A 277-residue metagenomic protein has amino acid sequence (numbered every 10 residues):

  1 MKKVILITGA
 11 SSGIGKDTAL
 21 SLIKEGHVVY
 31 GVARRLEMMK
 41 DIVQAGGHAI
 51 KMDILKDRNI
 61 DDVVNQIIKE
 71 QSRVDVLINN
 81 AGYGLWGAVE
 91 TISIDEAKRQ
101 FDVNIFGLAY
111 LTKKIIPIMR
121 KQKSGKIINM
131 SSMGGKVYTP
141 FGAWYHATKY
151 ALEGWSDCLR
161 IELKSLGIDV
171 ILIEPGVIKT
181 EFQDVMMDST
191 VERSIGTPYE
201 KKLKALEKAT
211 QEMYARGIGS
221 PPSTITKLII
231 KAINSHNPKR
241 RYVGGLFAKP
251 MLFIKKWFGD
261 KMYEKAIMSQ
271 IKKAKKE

Functional and structural regions predicted by a protein language model:
S11-S12: Conserved glycine-rich cofactor-binding loop
Q44-R58: Rossmann-fold cofactor-recognition segment
Q66-N79, L85: A glycine-rich helix->loop->beta "capping" turn within Rossmann-like NAD(P)(H)-dependent oxidoreductase domains
A88-V89, E96-K98: Substrate-binding pocket helix/loop in short-chain dehydrogenase/reductase
T112, T148-A151: Active-site helix of classical SDR
S132: Residue(s) in the substrate-gating loop at a strand-loop-helix junction that position the organic substrate next
K164-Y214: C-terminal beta-strand-loop-alpha-helix "lid" module of Rossmann-like NAD(P)-dependent dehydrogenases
